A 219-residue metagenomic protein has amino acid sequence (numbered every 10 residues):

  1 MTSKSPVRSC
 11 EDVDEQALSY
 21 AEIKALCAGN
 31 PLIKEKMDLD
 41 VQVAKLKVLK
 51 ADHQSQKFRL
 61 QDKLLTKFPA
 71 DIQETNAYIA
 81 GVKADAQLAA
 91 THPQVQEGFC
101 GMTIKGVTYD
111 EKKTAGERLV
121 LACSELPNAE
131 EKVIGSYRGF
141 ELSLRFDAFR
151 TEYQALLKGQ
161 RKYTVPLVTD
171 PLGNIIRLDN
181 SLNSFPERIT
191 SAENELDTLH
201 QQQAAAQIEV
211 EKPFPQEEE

Functional and structural regions predicted by a protein language model:
T2-G98, Q202, E209: Long, largely alpha-helical accessory region at the distal end of helicase-like NTP-driven motors
V13, Y20, C27, K34 (+7 more regions): Generic alpha-helix detector with strongest preference for long hydrophobic helices that associate with membranes
I72-L199: Long, amphipathic, heptad-repeat alpha-helical coiled-coil stalk/linker regions
